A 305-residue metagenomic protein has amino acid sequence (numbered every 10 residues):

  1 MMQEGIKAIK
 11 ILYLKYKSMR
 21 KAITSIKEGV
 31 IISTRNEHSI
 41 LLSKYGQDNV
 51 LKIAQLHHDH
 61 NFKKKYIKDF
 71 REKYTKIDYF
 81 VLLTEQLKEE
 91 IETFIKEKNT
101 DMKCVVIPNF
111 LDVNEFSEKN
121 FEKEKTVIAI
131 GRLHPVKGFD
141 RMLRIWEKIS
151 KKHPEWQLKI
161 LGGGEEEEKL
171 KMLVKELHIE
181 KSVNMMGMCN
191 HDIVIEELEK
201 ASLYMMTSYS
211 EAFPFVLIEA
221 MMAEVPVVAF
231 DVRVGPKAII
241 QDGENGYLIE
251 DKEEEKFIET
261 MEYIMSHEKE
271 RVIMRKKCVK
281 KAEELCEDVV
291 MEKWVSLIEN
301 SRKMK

Functional and structural regions predicted by a protein language model:
Q86, F110: Carbohydrate-associated surface elements
K125-P154, L158, E165-M172, E255: A conserved mid-protein helix/loop that constitutes part of the nucleotide-sugar donor-binding site
K171-C189: Nucleotide-activated donor-binding/catalytic signature segment of Leloir-type glycosyltransferases, i.e., the conserved
M188-C189, E196-A201: Short alpha-helical donor nucleotide-sugar binding micro-motif in glycosyltransferases
Y209: Aromatic "clamp/platform" in nucleotide-sugar-dependent glycosyltransferases that forms part of the donor/acceptor
P226-F230: Short hydrophobic beta-strand element within catalytic cores of glycosyltransferases and related nucleotide-activated
Q241-G243, Y247-E254, Y263-E268: Conserved acidic donor-binding segment of nucleotide-sugar-dependent glycosyltransferases
K256, Y263, E270-E284, K293-S296: A short, well-ordered alpha-helix in the C-terminal region of glycosyltransferases
